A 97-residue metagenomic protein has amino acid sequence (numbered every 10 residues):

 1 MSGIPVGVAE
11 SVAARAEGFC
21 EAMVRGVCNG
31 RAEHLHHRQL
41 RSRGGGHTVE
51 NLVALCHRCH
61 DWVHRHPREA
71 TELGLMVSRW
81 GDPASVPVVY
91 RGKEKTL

Functional and structural regions predicted by a protein language model:
S2-H34, N51, C56-C59: Short cysteine-rich loop/turn motifs with clustered Cys
V24, Q39-S42: Short, well-ordered turn and helix-capping elements at secondary-structure junctions
C28-R38, R65-A70: Short Cys/His-rich "knuckle" micro-motifs
S42-N51, D61-L97: Polybasic, low-complexity binding patches
